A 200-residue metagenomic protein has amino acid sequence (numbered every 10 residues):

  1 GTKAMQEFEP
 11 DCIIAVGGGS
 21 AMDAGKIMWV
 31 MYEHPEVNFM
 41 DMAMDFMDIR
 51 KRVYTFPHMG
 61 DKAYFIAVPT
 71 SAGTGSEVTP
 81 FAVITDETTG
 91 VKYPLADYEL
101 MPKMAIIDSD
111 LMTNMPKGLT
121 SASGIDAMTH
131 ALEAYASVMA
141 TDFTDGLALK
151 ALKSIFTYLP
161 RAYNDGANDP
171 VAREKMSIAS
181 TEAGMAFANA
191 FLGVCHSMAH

Functional and structural regions predicted by a protein language model:
T2-K3, E7-I107: Glycine/threonine-rich beta-strand-loop-alpha-helix active-site module that forms ligand/phosphate-binding
C12, E36-F39, M139-D142, G166 (+2 more regions): Secondary-structure transition/capping residues
I14-G18, A72-T74, S123, A183-M185 (+1 more regions): Short glycine-rich loop/turn motifs that provide flexible caps or phosphate-binding loops at active sites
I27, T181-M185, H200: Contiguous, well-ordered alpha-helical segments that form the cores/surfaces of helical PPI scaffolds
P80-N189: Carboxylate- and glycine-rich phosphate/diphosphate-binding segment that chelates Mg2+/Mn2+
A190-H200: C-terminal catalytic subdomain
